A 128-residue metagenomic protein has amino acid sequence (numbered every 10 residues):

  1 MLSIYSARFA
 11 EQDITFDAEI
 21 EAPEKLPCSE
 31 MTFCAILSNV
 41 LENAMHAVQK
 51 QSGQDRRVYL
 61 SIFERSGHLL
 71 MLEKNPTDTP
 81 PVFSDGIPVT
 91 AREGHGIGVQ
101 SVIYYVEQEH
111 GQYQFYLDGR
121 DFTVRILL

Functional and structural regions predicted by a protein language model:
M1-Q12: Short beta-to-alpha transition helix within the HATPase_c
F16-I36: Conserved short strand/loop->alpha-helix "switch" segment adjacent to the catalytic nucleotide/phosphoryl-transfer site
E30-G53: Conserved ATP-binding N-box helix of the HATPase_c
D55-G67: Short beta-strand/loop element within the Bergerat-fold HATPase_c
G67-I97: Glycine-rich/acidic phosphate-handling loop/turn and adjacent ATP-lid/helix of nucleotide-binding kinase/ATPase domains
G98-V102: Short alpha-helical Gxxx[C/S/T] motif in the catalytic ATP-binding
E109-R120: Glycine-rich ATP-binding loops of the HATPase_c
